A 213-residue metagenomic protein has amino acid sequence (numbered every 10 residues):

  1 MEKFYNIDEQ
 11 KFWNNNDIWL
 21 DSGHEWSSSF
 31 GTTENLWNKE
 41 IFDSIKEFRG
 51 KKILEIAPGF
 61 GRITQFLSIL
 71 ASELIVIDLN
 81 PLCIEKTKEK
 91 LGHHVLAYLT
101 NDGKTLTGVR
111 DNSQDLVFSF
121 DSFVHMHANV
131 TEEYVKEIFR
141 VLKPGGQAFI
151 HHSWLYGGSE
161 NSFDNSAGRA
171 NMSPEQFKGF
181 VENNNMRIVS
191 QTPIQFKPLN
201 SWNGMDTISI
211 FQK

Functional and structural regions predicted by a protein language model:
M1-G50, G59-T107, M126-E133, Q147-Q212: Class I (Rossmann-like) S-adenosyl-L-methionine-dependent methyltransferase catalytic domain, capturing the SAM-binding
K52, E73, S113-D115: Structural signature of beta-strand start/N-cap positions in the alpha/beta core of ABC transporter nucleotide-binding
E55: Class I SAM-dependent methyltransferase core
T64, D111, D121: Conserved acidic functional residues
T107-V117: A short acidic, Gly/Pro-enriched loop at the edge of an enzyme's catalytic core that lines a small-molecule cofactor
L116-N129: A short SAM/SAH-binding and catalytic strip from SAM-dependent methyltransferases
E132-P144: A short glycine-rich, Lys/Arg-flanked "PGG" loop and its adjoining helix->strand segment in the class I
